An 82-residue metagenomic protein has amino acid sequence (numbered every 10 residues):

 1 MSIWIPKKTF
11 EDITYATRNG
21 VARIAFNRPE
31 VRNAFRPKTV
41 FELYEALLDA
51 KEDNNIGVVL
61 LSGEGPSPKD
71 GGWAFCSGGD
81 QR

Functional and structural regions predicted by a protein language model:
M1-S67: Conserved CoA-thioester-binding segment of acyl-CoA-metabolizing enzymes
V31, G63-R82: Glycine- (often His-adjacent) and acidic-residue-rich active-site loop that binds/positions the CoA thioester
